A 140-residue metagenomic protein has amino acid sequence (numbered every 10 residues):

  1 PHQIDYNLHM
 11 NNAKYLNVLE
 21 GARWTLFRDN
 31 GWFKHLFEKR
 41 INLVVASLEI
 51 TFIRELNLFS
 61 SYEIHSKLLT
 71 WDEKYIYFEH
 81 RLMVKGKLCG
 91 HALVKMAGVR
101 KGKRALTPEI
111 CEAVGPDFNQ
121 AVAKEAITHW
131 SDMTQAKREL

Functional and structural regions predicted by a protein language model:
P1-T25, K124, S131-L140: Catalytic strand-loop segment that frames the active site of acyl-thioester-processing enzymes
D5-Y6, I41-L43, N119, A123: Generic secretory/membrane-interface signal
N12-L16, G21-D29, F33, N42 (+4 more regions): Charged, acidic
L26-T70, H91-A97: Hydrophobic beta-strand-centered segment that forms part of the acyl-chain substrate-binding groove
L56-S61, K67-L140: HotDog/MaoC-like acyl-thioester-processing domains
